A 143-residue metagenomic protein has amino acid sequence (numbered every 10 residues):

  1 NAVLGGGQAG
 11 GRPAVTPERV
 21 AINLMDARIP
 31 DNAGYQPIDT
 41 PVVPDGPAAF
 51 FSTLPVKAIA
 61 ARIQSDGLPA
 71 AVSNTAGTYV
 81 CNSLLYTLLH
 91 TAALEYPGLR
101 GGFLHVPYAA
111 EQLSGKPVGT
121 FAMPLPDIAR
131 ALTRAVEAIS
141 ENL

Functional and structural regions predicted by a protein language model:
A2-L4: Structural motif
G10-T75, C81: Mid-sequence, gly/pro-rich, charge-dense loop/helix-turn segments that line enzyme active sites
T75-A76, M123: Short, surface-exposed alpha-helical recognition segments that flank or form part of ligand/macromolecule-binding
S83-A138: Active-site-adjacent mobile loop/cap segments within catalytic or ligand-binding domains
E141-L143: Divalent-metal-activated hydrolytic enzyme cores
